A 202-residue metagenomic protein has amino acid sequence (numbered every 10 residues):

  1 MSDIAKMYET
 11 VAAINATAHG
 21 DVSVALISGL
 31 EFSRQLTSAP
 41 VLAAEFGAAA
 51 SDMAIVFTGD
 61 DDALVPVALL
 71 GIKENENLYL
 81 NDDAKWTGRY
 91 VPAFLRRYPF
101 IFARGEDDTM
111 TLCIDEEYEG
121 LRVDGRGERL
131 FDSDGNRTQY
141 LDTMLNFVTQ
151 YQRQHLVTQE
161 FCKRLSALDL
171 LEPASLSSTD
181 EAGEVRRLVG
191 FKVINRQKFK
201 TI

Functional and structural regions predicted by a protein language model:
M1-L70: Short, extreme N-terminal leader segments that mark the start of a protein/domain
I4, S28, Q35-T37, S51 (+5 more regions): Generic, low-specificity signal for short hydrophobic/alpha-helical stretches with a mild N-terminal bias, encompassing
L30-Q35, K73-A84, Q154-E160: Short, basic/low-complexity N-terminal boundary segments at the transition from targeting/disordered tails
F32, L36-A39, A44-A48, A84-F94 (+1 more regions): Short, solvent-exposed secondary-structure boundary motifs
A50, Y90-A93, L156, I194: Short, well-structured alpha-helical interface segments that form or flank functional binding sites
S51-M53, R96-F100, P173-A174: Short small/polar-residue motifs
T58, V65-F131: Aromatic- and glycine-enriched beta-alpha-beta binding-site module
F102-I202: A contiguous, surface-oriented mixed alpha/beta subdomain in the mid-to-C-terminal portion of proteins that forms
